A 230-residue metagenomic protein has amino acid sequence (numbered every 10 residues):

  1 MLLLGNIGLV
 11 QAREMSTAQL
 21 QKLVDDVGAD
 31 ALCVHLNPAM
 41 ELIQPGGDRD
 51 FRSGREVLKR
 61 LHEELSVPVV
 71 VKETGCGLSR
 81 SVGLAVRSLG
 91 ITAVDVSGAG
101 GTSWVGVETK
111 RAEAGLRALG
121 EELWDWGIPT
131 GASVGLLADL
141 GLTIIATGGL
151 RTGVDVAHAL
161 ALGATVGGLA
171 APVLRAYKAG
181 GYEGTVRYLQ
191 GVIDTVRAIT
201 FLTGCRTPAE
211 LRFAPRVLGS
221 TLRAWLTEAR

Functional and structural regions predicted by a protein language model:
M1-L2, G54-R55, T92-D95, A114-L119 (+2 more regions): Short, structured secondary-structure boundary patches
M1-L9, A118-L136, I193-T203: Short, basic, helix/turn surface patches
M1-P45, F51: Active-site beta->alpha loop and helix N-cap motifs at the rims of alpha/beta catalytic domains
T17, F51-R55, G127-G131, G153 (+3 more regions): Electropositive phosphate-/nucleotide-binding environments in soluble metabolic enzymes
K22, R60, A85, L136 (+6 more regions): Alpha-helical scaffold segments in soluble metabolic enzymes
D25-G28, E63-S66, S88, T92 (+5 more regions): Generic secondary-structure signature for well-ordered alpha-helical cores
R52-A179: Glycine-rich phosphate/ribose-binding loops and adjacent secondary-structure elements that form binding surfaces
V173-R230: C-terminal extensions of enzymes
